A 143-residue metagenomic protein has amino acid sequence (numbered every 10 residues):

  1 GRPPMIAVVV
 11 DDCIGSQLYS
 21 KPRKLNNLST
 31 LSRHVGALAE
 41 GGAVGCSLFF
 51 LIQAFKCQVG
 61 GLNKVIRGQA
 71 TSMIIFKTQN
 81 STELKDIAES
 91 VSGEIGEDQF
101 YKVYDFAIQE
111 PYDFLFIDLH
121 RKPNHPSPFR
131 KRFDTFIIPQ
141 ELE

Functional and structural regions predicted by a protein language model:
G1-Y101: Conserved P-loop NTPase motor cores
R2, I108-Q109: Extracellular/periplasmic catalytic domains that process cell-envelope and extracellular macromolecules
V103-A107: Short proline/glycine-enriched turn/loop segments at secondary-structure junctions
E110-E143: Conserved P-loop NTPase motor module
